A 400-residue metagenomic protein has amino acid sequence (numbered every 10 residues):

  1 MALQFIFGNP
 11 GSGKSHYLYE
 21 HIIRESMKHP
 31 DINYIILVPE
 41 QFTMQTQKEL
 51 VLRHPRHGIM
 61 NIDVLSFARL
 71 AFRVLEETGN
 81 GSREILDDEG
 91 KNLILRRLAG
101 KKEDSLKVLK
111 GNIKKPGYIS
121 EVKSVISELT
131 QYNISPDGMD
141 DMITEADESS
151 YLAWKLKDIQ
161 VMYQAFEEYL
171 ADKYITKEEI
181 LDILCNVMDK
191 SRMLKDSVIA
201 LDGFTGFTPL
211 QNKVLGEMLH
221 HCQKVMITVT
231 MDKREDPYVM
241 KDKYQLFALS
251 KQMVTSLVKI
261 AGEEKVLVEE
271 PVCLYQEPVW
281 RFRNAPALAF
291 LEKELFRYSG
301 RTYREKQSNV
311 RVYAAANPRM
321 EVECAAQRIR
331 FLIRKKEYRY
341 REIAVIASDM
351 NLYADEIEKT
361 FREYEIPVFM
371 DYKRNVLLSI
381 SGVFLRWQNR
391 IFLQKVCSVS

Functional and structural regions predicted by a protein language model:
M1-Q4, P10-S26, I32, E40 (+3 more regions): Helicase P-loop NTPase motor core
A2-I6, K14-Y17, K101-G203, L210 (+3 more regions): Accessory N-terminal region flanking or inserted into the helicase ATPase core in nucleic-acid motor proteins
H21, L50, Q211-E217, E356-T360: A short acidic, amphipathic alpha-helical/loop segment
D31-D140, S150: Conserved P-loop NTPase-based nucleic-acid remodeling module centered on helicase motor cores
L37-E49, P55-E76, G90-K91, V229-R234 (+2 more regions): Conserved beta-strand -> loop -> alpha-helix junction used to position metal-binding or nucleic-acid-contacting
G79-A99, K293-L295, L385-S400: A polyampholytic, Gly/Pro-enriched intrinsically disordered region
G203-T205, M350: Conserved Walker B
G206-V279: Extended, H/D-rich, highly charged conserved domains that either
